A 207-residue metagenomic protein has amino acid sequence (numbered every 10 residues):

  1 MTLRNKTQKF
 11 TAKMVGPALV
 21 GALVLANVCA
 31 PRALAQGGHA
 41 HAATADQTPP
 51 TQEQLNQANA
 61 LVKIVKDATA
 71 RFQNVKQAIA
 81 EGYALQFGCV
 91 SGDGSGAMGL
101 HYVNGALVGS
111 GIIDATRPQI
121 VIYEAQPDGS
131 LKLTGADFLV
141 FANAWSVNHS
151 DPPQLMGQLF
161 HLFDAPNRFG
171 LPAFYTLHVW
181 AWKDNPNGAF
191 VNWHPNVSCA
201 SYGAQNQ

Functional and structural regions predicted by a protein language model:
M1-A12: N-terminal secretory signal peptides that target proteins for export/translocation
G16-N27: Bacterial N-terminal signal peptides
G21-L23, A33, A40: Cleavable N-terminal signal peptides
C29-A35: Sec/Tat signal peptide C-region and signal peptidase I cleavage site
Q36-Q207: Primary mode marks residue(s) on the alpha4-beta5-alpha5 output face of response regulator receiver
